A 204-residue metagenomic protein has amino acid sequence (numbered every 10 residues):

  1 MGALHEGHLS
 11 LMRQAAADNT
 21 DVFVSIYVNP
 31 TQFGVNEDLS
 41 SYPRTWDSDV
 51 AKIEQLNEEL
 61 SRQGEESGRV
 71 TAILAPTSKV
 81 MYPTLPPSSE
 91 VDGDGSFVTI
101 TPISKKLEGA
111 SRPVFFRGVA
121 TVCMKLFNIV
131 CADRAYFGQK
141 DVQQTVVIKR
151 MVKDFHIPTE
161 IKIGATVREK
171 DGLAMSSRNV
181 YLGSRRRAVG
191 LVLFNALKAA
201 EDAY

Functional and structural regions predicted by a protein language model:
M1-Y204: Nucleotidyltransferase catalytic core that binds NTPs
